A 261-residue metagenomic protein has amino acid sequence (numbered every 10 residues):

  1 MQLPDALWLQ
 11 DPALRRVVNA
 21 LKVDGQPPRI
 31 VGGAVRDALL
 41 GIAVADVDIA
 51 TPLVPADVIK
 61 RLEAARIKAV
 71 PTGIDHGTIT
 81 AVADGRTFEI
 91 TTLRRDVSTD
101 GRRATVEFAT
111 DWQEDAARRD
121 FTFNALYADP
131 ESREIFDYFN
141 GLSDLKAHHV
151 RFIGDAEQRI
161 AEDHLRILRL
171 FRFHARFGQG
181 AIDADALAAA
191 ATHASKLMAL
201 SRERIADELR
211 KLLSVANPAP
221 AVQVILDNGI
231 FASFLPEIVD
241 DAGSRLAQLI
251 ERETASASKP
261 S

Functional and structural regions predicted by a protein language model:
M1-S261: Catalytic cores of the polymerase beta-like nucleotidyltransferase superfamily and closely associated nucleotide
